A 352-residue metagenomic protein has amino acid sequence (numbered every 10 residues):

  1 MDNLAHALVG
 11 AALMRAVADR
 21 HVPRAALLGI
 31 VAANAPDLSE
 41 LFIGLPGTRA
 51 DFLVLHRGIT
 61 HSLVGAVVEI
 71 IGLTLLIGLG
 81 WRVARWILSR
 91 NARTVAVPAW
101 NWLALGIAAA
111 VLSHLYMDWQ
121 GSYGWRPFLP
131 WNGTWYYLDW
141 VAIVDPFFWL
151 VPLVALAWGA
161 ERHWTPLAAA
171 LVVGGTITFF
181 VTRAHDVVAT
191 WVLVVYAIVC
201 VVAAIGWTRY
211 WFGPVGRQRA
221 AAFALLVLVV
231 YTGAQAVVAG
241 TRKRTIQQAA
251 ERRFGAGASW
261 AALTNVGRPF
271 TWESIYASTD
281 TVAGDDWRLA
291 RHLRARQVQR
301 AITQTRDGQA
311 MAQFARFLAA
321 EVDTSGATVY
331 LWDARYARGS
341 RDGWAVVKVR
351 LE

Functional and structural regions predicted by a protein language model:
M1-T232, A236-T241, I246, A250-R253: N-terminal membrane-targeting hydrophobic helices
E251-E352: Extracytosolic and intramembrane catalytic regions of membrane-associated proteins in envelope/secretory systems
